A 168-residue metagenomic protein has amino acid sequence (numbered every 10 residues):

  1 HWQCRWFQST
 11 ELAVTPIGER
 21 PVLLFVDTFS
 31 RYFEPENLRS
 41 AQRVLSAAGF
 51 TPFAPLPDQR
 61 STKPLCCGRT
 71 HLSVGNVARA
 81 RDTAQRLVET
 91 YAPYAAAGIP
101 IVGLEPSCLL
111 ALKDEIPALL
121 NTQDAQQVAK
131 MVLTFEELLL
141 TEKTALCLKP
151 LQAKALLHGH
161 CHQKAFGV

Functional and structural regions predicted by a protein language model:
H1-V168: Iron-sulfur cluster-binding electron-transfer modules in prokaryotic oxidoreductases
